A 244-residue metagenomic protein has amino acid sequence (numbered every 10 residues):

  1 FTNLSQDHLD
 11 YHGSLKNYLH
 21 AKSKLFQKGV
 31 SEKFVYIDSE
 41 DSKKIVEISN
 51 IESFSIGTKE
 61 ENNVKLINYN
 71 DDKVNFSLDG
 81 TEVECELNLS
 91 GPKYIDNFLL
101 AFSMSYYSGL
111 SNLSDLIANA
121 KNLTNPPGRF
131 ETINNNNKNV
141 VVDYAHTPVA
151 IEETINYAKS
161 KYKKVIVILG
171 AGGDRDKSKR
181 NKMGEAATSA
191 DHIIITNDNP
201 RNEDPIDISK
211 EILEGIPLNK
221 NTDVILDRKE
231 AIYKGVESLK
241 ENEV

Functional and structural regions predicted by a protein language model:
F1-D10, K43-E84, P126-I133: Extended acidic/charged loop-beta regions that coordinate divalent cations and stabilize anionic phosphate/carboxylate
F1-I45: Flexible active-site lid/hinge loop adjacent to a nucleotide/diphosphate and Mg2+-phosphate binding pocket
T2, Y18, F34, V64-L66 (+4 more regions): Residue-level signal for inorganic ion chemistry
L25-S31, I48-S49, K161, E185-S189 (+1 more regions): Short, conserved loop/helix-junction motifs that constitute active-site signature segments in enzyme catalytic cores
I37, G57, N134, I225-K229: Short loop/edge segments at beta-strand edges and connector loops that shape dinucleotide/nucleotide cofactor-binding
T58, G172, D198-P200: Short, ordered loop/turn segments at secondary-structure junctions
G80-H192, E214: Nucleotide phosphate-binding/pyrophosphate-handling subdomain across enzymes that bind or process nucleotide phosphates
M183-E241: C-terminal helical cap/extension that packs against the catalytic core of soluble nucleotide-cofactor enzymes
